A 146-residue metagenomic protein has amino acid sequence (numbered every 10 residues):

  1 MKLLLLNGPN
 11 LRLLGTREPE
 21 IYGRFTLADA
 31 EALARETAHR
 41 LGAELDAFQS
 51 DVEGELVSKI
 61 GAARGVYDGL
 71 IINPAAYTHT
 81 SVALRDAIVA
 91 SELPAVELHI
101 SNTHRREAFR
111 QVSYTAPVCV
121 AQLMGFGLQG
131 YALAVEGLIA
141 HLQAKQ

Functional and structural regions predicted by a protein language model:
M1-L4: Extreme N-terminal starter segment of soluble prokaryotic enzymes
P9-L11, A75-T78, S101-T103: Short glycine-rich anion-binding loops that position phosphate/pyrophosphate groups of nucleotides and phosphorylated
L14-A28: Glycine- and acidic-residue-enriched helix-capping/strand-helix junction motifs
E44-G54: Short beta->alpha junction loops
A47, V96, H104-Q146: Short, glycine-/small-residue-rich phosphate/pyrophosphate-handling segment
E55-K59, T80: Short acidic active-site motifs
A63-L70: Short acidic/histidine-rich motifs immediately flanking catalytic phosphotransfer sites in two-component signaling
S81-L93: Short Gly/Thr/Asp-enriched flexible loops that form oxyanion-binding sites at enzyme active sites
